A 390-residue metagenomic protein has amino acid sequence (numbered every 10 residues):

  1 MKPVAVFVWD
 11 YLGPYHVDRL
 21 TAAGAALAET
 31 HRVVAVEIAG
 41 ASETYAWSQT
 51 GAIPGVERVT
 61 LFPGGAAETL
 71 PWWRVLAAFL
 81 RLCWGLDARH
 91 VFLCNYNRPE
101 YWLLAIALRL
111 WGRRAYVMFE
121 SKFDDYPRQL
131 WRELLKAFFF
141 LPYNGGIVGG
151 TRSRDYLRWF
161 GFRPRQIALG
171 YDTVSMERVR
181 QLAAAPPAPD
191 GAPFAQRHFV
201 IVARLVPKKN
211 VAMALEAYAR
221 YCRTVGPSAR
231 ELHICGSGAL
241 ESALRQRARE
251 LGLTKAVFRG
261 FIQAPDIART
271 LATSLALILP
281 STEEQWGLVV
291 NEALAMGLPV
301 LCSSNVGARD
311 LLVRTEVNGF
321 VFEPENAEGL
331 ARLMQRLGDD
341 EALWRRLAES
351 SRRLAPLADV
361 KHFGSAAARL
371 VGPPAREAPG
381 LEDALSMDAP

Functional and structural regions predicted by a protein language model:
P99, R113-W131, P142-G145: A short, histidine- and acid-enriched strand-loop-helix "catalytic/donor-clamping" loop that lines the nucleotide-sugar
L141-F194: Donor nucleotide-sugar binding/catalytic pocket of nucleotide-sugar-dependent glycosyltransferases
D190-K209, L215-R220: Conserved donor-binding/catalytic core segment of Leloir-type glycosyltransferases
S242-I262: Nucleotide-activated donor-binding/catalytic signature segment of Leloir-type glycosyltransferases, i.e., the conserved
T282: Aromatic "clamp/platform" in nucleotide-sugar-dependent glycosyltransferases that forms part of the donor/acceptor
P299-S303, V313: Short hydrophobic beta-strand element within catalytic cores of glycosyltransferases and related nucleotide-activated
R314-E316, F320-A327, Q335-E341: Conserved acidic donor-binding segment of nucleotide-sugar-dependent glycosyltransferases
G329, R336, L343-L357: A short, well-ordered alpha-helix in the C-terminal region of glycosyltransferases
